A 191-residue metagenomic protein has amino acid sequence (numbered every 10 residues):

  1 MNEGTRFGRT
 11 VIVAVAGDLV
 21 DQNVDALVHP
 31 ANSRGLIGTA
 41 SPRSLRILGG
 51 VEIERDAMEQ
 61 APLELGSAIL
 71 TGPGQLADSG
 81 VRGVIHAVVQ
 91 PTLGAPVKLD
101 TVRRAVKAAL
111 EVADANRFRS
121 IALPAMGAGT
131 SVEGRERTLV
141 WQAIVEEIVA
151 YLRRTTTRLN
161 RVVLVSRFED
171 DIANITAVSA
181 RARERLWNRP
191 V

Functional and structural regions predicted by a protein language model:
M1-L99, R103-N116: Glycine-/small-residue-enriched capping loops at alpha/beta junctions
P91-V191: Phosphate/ribose-phosphate-bearing ligand recognition and processing surfaces, centered on ADP-ribose/NAD(+/P+) systems
